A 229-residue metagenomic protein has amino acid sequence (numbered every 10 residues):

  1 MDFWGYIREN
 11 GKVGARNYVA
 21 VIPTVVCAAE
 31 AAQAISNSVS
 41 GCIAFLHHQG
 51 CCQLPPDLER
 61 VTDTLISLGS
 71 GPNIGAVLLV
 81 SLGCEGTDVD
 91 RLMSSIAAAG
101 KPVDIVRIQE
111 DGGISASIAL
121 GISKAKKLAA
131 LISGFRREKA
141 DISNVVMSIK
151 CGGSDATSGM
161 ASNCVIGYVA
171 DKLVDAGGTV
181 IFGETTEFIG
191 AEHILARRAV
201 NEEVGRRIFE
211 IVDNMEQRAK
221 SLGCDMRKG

Functional and structural regions predicted by a protein language model:
M1-K150, S154-G229: Metallocofactor- and cofactor-centric catalytic cores in central/energy metabolism, strongly enriched
